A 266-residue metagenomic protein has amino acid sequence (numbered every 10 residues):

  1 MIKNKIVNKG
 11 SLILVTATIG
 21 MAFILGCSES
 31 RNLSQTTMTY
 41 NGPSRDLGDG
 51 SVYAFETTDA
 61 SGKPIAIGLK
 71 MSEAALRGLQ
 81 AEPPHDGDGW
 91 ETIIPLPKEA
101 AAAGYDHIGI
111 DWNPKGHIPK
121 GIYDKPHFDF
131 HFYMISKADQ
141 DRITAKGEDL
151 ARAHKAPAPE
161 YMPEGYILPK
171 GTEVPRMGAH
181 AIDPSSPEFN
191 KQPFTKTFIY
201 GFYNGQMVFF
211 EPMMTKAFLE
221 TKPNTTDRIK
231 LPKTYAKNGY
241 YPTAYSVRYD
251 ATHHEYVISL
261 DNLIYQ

Functional and structural regions predicted by a protein language model:
I2-L14: Bacterial N-terminal signal peptides that target proteins for export
I13-A22: Bacterial N-terminal signal peptides
I24-G26: C-terminal motif of bacterial Sec signal peptides marking the signal peptidase cleavage site
S30-Q266: Metal-centered catalytic cores of metalloenzymes
